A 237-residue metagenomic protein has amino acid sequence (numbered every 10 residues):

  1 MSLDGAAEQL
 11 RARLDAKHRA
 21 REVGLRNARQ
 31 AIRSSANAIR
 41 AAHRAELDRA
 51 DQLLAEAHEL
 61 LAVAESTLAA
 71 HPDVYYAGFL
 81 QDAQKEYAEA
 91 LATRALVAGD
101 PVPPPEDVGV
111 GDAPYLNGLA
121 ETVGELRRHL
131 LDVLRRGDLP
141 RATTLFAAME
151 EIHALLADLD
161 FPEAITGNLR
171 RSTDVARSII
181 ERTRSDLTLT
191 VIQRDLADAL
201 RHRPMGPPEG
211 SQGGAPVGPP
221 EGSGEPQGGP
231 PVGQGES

Functional and structural regions predicted by a protein language model:
M1-L68: Leu/Val/Ala/Ile-rich N-terminal alpha-helices, chiefly Sec-type signal peptides and the beginnings
A16-N27, A41-A42, E46-R49, P72-D82 (+4 more regions): Non-transmembrane, amphipathic alpha-helical segments
S35, I39-A42, L61-L68, Y87-R94 (+5 more regions): A structural signal for well-ordered alpha-helices, especially hydrophobic packing surfaces of coiled-coils
E46-H58, G137-L156: Short secondary-structure subsegments characteristic of cysteine-rich extracellular domains
L53-G109: Long, charged all-alpha helical bundle/coiled-coil segments in cytosolic proteins
D82, E121, T144-A147, E151-I152 (+2 more regions): Long, contiguous binding/interaction regions
N168-G210, G235-S237: C-terminal accessory extensions/subdomains outside the catalytic/core fold
M205-E236: Intrinsically disordered, low-complexity terminal tails and inter-domain linkers enriched for S/T/G/P/D/E
